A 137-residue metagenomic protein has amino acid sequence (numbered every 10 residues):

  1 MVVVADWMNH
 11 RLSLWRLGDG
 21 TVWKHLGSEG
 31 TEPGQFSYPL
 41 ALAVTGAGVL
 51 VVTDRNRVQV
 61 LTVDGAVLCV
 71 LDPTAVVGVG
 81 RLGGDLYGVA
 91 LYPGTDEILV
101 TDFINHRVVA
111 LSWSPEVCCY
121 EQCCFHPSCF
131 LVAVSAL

Functional and structural regions predicted by a protein language model:
M1-F125, C129-V134: Eukaryotic scaffold repeat domains enriched in small/polar residues
